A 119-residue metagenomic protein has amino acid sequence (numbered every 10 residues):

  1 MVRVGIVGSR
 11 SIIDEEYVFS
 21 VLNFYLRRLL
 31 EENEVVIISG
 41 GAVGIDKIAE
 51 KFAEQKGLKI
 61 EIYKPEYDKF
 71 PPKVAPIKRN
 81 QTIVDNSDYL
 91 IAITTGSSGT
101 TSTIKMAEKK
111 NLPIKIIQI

Functional and structural regions predicted by a protein language model:
M1-G5, V36: Residues that mark the start of a beta-strand
S11-I119: Acidic/glycine-enriched connector segments
